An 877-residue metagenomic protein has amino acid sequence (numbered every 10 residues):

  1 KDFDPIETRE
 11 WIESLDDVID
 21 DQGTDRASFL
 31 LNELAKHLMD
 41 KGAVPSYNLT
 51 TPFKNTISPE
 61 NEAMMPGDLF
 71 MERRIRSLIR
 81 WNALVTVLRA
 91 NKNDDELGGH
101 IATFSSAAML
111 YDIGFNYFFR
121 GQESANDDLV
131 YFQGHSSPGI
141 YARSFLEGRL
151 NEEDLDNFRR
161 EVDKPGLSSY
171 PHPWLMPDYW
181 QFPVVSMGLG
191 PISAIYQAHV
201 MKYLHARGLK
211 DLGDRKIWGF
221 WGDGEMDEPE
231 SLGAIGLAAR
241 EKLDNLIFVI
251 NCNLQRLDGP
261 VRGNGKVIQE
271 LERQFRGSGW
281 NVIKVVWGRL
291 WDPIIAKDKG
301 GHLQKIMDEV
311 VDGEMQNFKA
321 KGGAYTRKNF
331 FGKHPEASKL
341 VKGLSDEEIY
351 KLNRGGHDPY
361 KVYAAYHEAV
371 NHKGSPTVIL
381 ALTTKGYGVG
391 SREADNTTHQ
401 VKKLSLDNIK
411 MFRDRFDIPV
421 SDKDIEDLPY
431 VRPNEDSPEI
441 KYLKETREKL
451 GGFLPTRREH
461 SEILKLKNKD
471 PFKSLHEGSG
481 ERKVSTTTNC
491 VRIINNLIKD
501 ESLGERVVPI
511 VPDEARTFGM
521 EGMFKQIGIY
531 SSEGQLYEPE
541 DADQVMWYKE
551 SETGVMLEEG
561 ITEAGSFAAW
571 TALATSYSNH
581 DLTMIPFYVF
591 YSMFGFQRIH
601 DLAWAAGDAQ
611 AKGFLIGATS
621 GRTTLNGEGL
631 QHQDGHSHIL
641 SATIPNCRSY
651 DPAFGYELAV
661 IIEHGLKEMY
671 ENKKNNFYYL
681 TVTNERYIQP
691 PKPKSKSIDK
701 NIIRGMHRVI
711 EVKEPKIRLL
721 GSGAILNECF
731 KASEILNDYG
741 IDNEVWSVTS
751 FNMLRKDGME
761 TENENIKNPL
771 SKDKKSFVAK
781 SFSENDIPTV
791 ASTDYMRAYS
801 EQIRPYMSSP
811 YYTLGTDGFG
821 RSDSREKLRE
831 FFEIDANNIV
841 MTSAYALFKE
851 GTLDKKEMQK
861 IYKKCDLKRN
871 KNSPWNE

Functional and structural regions predicted by a protein language model:
K1-E147, F412, V484-D500, G504 (+1 more regions): N-terminal amphipathic, basic-rich helices that act as targeting or association modules
P5, R160-P183, L189, Y203-D214 (+8 more regions): Thiamine diphosphate
S14-D17, M64-E72, A90-G99, E123-D128 (+13 more regions): Glycine- and acidic
N61, M65-A83, F104, F119-Q122 (+9 more regions): Non-catalytic terminal/interface segments that mediate subunit docking, oligomerization, and allosteric communication
G67-I79, A83-N93, H100-E241, N264-G265 (+4 more regions): Cofactor-binding active-site loop characterized by glycine-rich and histidine/acidic residues
I217, G222-E225, C252, T383-T384 (+3 more regions): Active-site metal-binding loops of divalent metal-dependent hydrolases
G219-F220, F248, I510, I616 (+2 more regions): Residue-level marker for buried hydrophobic side chains located in beta-strands that build the well-ordered beta-sheet
G219-G222, M226, D601-R622, G627: A structural-propensity feature for long, helix-poor, extended segments
